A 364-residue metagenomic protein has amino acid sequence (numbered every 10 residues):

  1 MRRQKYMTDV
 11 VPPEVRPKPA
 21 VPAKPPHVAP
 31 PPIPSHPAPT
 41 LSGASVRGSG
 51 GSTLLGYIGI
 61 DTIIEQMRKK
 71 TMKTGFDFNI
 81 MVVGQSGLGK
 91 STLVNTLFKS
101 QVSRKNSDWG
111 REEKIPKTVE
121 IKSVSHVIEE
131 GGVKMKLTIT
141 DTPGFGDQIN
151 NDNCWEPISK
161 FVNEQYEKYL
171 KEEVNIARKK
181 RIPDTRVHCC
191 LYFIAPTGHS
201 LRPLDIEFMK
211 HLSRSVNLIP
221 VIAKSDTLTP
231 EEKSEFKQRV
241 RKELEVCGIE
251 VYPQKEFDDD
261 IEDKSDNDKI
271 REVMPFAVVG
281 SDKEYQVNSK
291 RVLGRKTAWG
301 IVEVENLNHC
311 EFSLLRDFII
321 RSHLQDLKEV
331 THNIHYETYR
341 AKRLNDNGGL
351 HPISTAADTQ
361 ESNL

Functional and structural regions predicted by a protein language model:
M1-Q165, D317-I320, E361-N363: Conserved G1/Walker A P-loop phosphate-binding module
S45, R186, P203-L204, R214-L364: Conserved GTP-binding G-domain of TRAFAC-class P-loop NTPases and closely related GTPase folds
L54, F145-N151, S159-P203, L218-P220 (+3 more regions): Conserved Switch II/interswitch segment of TRAFAC-class P-loop GTPases
D61-I64, G75-N79, Q85, K90-S91 (+12 more regions): Beta-strand-rich binding-surface signature of beta-sandwich/beta-barrel folds used to engage anionic ligands
M67-K69, K179, K264-S265: Generic recognition of flexible, low-complexity loop/linker segments
Q85, G131, T197, S281-K283 (+1 more regions): Generic structural motif
L93-L97, C154-P157, F161, F208-H211 (+2 more regions): Alpha-helical scaffold elements adjacent to nucleotide-binding pockets in ATP/GTP-utilizing enzyme cores
R104-S107, E167-V174, V251-P253: Active-site phosphate-binding and catalytic loops of NTP-dependent enzymes
